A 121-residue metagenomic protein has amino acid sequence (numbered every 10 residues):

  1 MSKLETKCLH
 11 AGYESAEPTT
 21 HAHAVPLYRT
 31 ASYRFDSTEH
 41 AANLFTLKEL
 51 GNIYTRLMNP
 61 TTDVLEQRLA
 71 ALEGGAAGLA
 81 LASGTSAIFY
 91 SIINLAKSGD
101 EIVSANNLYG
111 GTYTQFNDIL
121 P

Functional and structural regions predicted by a protein language model:
M1-N59, Q67-R68: N-terminal "arm"/small-domain region of PLP-dependent enzymes with the aminotransferase-like
P26-L27, A77-A80, D100-E101: Structural motif
S37-S86, G111-I119: Conserved N-terminal alpha-helix of the aminotransferase class I/II PLP-enzyme fold
A71-L72, Y90-S98: Alpha-helix C-terminal capping segments
L81-A82, Y90, A105: Structural motif
N94-T112: Conserved PLP-anchoring active-site segment centered on the Schiff-base-forming lysine
